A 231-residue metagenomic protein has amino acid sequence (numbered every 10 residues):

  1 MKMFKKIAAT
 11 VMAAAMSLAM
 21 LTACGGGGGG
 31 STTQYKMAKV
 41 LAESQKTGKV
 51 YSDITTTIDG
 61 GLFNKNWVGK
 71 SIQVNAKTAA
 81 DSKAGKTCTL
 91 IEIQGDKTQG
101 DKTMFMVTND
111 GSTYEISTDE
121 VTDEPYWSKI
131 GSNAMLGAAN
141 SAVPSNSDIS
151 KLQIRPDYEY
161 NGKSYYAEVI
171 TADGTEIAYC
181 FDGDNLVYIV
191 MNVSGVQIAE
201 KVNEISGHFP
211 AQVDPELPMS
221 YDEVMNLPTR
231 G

Functional and structural regions predicted by a protein language model:
M1-T22: Sec-dependent bacterial lipoprotein signal peptides
A19-C88, F209-G231: N-terminal leader/targeting segments and the immediate start of mature chains
G25-S31, L136-N146: Intrinsic-disorder/low-complexity linker and hinge segments
G28, T47, L62-K65, A84-G85 (+10 more regions): Intrinsic-disorder/low-complexity loop/linker signature
L41-E43, V74-S82, F105-V107, S150-E159 (+1 more regions): Short, exposed beta-strand/loop patches in secreted or surface proteins that constitute
S71-S141, V187-V190, V196-N203: An acidic-aromatic
G85-T89, A142-V169: Short Gly/Thr-rich strand-loop-strand
L90-M104, N161-E223: Gly/Pro-enriched, hydrophobic low-complexity segments that function as extracytoplasmic propeptides/linkers
